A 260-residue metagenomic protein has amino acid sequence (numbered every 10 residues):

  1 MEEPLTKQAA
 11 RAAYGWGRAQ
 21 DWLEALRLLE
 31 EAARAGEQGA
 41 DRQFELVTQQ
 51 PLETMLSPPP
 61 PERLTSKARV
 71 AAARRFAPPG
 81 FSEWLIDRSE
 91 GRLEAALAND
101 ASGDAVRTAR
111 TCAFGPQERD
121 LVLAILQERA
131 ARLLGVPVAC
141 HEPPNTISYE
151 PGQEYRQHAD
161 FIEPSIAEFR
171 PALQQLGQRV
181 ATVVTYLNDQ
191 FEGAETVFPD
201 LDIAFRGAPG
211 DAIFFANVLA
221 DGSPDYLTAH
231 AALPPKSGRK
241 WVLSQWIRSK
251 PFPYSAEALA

Functional and structural regions predicted by a protein language model:
E2, K7-F214, V218-A260: Fe(II)/2-oxoglutarate oxygenase catalytic core
